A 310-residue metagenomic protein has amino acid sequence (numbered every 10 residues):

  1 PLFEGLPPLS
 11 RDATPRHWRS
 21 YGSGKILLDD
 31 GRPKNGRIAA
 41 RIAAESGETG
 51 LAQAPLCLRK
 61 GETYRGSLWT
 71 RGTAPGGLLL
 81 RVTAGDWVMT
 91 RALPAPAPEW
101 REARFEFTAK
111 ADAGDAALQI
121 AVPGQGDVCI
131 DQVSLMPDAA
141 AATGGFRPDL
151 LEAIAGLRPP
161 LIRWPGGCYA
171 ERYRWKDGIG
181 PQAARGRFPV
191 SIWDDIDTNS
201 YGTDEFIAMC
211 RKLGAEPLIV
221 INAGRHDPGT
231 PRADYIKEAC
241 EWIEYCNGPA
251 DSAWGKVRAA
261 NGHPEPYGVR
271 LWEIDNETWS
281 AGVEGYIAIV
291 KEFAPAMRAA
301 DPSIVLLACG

Functional and structural regions predicted by a protein language model:
P1-N199, E216, G229-D234, C240 (+3 more regions): Extracellular and organelle-lumenal recognition/adhesion modules and their flexible linkers in secreted
F107-A109, C210, Y235-G255, A296: Acidic, His- and aromatic-enriched active-site or binding-groove loops in soluble protein domains that engage sugars
D149-A153, G202-M209, E238, W242 (+2 more regions): A general structural detector for well-ordered alpha-helical segments in enzyme core domains, enriched
A153-A155, I207-G214, N247, A259-P266: Acidic (Asp/Glu)-rich catalytic clusters
W164-C168, T203-A215, E241-P249: Glycine-rich, acidic and aromatic/proline-enriched surface loops and short helix-turn segments that act as binding
W164-G167, V220-R225, W272-E277, C309-G310: Active-site-proximal beta-strand/loop segments in catalytic clefts of secreted hydrolases
G202-I207, R211, I219, Y235 (+2 more regions): Aromatic-rich carbohydrate-recognition surfaces in CAZymes
E241, Y245-D251, N261-L271, D275-G310: Active-site neighborhood of glycoside hydrolase catalytic domains
